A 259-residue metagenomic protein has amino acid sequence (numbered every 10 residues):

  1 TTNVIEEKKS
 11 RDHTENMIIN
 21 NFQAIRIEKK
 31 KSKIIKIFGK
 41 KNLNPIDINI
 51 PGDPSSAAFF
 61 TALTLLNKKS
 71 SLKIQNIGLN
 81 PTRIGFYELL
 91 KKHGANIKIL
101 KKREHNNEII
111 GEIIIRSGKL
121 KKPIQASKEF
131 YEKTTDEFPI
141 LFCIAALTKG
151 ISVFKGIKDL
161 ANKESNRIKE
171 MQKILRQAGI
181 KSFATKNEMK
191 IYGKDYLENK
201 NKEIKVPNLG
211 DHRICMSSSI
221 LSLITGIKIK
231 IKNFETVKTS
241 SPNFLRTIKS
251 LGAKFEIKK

Functional and structural regions predicted by a protein language model:
T1-K259: Short, structured segments at the rim of ligand-binding sites
